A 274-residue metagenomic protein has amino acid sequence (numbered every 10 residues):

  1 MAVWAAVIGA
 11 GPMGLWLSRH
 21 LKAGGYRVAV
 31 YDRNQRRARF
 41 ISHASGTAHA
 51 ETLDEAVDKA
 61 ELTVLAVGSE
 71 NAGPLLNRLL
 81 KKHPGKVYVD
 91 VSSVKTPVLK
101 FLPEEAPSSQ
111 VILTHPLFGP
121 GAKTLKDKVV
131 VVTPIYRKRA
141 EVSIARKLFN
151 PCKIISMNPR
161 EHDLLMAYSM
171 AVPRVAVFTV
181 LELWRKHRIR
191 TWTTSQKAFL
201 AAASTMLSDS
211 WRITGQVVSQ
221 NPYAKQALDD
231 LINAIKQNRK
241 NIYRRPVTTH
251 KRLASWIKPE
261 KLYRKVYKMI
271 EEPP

Functional and structural regions predicted by a protein language model:
M1-H49: NAD(P)+-binding Rossmann beta1-loop-alpha1 motif at the extreme N-terminus of oxidoreductases
A2-V3, K86, K128: Nucleotide donor/acceptor-binding cores
G25-R27, G46-T47, G85, S108-V111 (+1 more regions): A generic structural signal for alpha->beta connector loops
A29, A50, V64, V89 (+3 more regions): Hydrophobic/aromatic beta-strand patches that form the interior of the parallel beta-sheet core in alpha/beta enzyme
D54-L62, K81, K138-K147, L181-T191: Short, basic, helix/turn surface patches
E55-E105: Rossmann-fold NAD(P) dinucleotide-binding segment
V94-V98, L102-M166: Rossmann-fold dinucleotide-binding core
I154-P274: An accessory alpha-helical subdomain
